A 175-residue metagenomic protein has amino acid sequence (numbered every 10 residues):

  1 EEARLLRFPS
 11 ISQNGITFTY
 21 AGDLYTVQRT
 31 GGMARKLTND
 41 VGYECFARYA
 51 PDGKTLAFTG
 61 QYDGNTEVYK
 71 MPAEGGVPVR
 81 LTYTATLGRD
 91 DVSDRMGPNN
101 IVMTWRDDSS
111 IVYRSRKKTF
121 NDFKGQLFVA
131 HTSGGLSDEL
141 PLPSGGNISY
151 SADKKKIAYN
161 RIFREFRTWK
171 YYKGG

Functional and structural regions predicted by a protein language model:
E1-V27: Beta-strand-rich domains and repeat architectures in extracellular enzymes and scaffolds, especially beta-propellers
S10, P51-K54, Q61-G64: Short, solvent-exposed loop/edge-beta patches enriched in aromatic
Q13-N14, D52-K54, D108-S110, D153-K155: Short coil/turn segments that connect the beta-strands within blades of beta-propeller domains
T19-Y25, D40-E44, T59-Y69, A73 (+4 more regions): A flexible loop/linker signature enriched in serine peptidases of the S9 family
A34: Glycine/alanine-rich phosphate-binding loops at beta-alpha junctions
